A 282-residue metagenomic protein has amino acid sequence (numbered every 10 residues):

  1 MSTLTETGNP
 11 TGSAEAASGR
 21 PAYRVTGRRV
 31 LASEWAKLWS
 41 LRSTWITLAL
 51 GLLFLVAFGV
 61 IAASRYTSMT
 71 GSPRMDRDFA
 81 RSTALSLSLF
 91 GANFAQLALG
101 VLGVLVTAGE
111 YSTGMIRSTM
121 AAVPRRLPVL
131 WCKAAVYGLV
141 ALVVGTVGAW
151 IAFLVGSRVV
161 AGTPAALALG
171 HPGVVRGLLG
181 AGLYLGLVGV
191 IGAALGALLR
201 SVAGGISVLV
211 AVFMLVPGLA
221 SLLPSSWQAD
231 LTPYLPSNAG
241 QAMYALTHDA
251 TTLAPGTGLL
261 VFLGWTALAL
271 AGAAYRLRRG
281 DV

Functional and structural regions predicted by a protein language model:
T3-R24, T44, L48-G103, L130-L198 (+3 more regions): Secretory targeting signals
G27-W39: A short amphipathic helical element positioned immediately N-terminal to and/or at the very start of a transmembrane
K37, A108, T119-A121, G192 (+1 more regions): Helix-capping/transition residues at the boundaries of transmembrane alpha-helices and the short helical linkers
S43, R125-L127, S201-G205: Membrane-helix interface segments
A57, V202-S237: Transmembrane helix segments
G103-L139: Helix-loop-helix units of permease transmembrane domains in multi-pass membrane transporters, especially ABC
T107-S112, G145, L187-I191, V202-A203 (+2 more regions): Transmembrane alpha-helices and adjacent helix-loop boundaries
G272-V282: Membrane-interface capping segments at transmembrane-helix boundaries
